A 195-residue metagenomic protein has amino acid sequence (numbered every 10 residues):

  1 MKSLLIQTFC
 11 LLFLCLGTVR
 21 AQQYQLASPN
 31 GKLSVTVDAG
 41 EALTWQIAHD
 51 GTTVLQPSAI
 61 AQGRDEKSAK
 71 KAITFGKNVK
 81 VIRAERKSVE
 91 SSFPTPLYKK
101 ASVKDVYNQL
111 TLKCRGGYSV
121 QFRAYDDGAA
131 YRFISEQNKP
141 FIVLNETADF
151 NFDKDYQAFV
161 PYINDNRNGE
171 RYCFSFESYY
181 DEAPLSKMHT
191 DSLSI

Functional and structural regions predicted by a protein language model:
M1-Q23: Bacterial Sec-dependent N-terminal signal peptides
Q25-I195: N-terminal accessory beta-strand-rich subdomains and adjacent acidic, glycine-rich linkers that precede catalytic cores
